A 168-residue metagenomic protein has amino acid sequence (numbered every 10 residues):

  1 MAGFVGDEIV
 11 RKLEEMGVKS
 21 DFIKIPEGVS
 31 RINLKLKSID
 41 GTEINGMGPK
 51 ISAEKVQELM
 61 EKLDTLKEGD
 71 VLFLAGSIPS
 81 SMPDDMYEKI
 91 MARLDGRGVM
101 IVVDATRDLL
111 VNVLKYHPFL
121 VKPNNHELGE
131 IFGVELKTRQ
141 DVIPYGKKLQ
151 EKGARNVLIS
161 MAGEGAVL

Functional and structural regions predicted by a protein language model:
M1-S30: Substrate-binding N-lobe of the ribokinase-like
I25, K35-E68: Conserved phosphate-binding/catalytic loop of the ribokinase/pfkB sugar-kinase fold
I32-L36, G165-L168: Short beta-strand scaffold segments in enzyme catalytic cores
E43-N45, G69-S77, D104, K122-E127: Short beta-strands and strand-loop turn motifs
E43-S52, L74-S81, R97-M100, F132-E135: Flexible, glycine/proline-enriched loop segments at strand-loop-helix junctions that form or flank small-ligand binding
S81-K89: Active-site core of PLP-dependent enzymes with the aminotransferase class I/II
E88-L168: Conserved phosphate/ATP/ADP-binding segment of small-molecule kinases
